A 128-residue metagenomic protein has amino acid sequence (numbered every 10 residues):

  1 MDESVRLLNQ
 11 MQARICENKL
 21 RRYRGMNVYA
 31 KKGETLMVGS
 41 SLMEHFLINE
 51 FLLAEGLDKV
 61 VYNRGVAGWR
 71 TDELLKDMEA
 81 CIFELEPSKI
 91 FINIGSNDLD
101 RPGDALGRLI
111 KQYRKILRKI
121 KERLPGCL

Functional and structural regions predicted by a protein language model:
M1-L36, M43, L47-L57, S88: N-terminal secretory targeting modules
Q10, G68, G103, G107: Charge-dense, low-complexity intrinsically disordered segments
I15-N18, R70-L74, R108-Q112: Soluble or luminal CAZymes and related metallo-dependent hydrolases
L36-V38, Y62, I90: Conserved beta-strand elements of the Class I
S40, L47, R114-R118: Short, well-ordered amphipathic alpha-helices
S41-E44, G68-T71, S96-D100: Solvent-exposed loop/turn segments at secondary-structure junctions within structured extracellular/periplasmic domains
A54-G56, K76-L128: Alpha-helical cap/lid subdomain in secreted, periplasmic, or secretory-pathway luminal O-acyl-processing enzymes
D58-T71: A short beta-strand-loop structural module common to alpha/beta enzyme folds
